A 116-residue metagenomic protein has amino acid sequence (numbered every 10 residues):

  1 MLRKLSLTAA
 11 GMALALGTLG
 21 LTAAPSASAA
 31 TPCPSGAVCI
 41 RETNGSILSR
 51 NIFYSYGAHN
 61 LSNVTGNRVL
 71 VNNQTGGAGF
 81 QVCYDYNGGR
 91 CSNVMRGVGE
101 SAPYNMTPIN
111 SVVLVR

Functional and structural regions predicted by a protein language model:
M1-V38: N-terminal prepro-regions of secreted/extracellular proteins
S28-R116: Post-signal peptide N-terminal regions of Sec-secreted extracellular proteins
